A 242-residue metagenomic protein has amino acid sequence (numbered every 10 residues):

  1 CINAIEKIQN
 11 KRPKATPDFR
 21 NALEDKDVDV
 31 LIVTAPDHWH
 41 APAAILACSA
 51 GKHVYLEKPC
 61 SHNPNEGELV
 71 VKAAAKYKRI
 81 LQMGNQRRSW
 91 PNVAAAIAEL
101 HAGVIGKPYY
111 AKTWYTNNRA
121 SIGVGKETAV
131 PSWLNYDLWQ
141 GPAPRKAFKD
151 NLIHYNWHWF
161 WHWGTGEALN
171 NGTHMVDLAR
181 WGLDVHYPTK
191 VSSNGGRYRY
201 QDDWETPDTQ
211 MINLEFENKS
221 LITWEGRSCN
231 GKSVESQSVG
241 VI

Functional and structural regions predicted by a protein language model:
C1-L56, N65-I80: N-terminal glycine-/serine-/threonine-rich beta1-alpha1-beta2 phosphate-ribose binding loop of Rossmann-like
K7-N10, T34-H38, S61-N65, G84-R87 (+3 more regions): Alpha-helix capping and helix-loop boundary segments enriched in small/acidic/polar residues
K11, D27, V104-K107, Y187: Short loop/turn motifs at secondary-structure junctions
K14-T16, Q82, S192, T223: General small-molecule cofactor/ligand-binding pocket signal
K26, I32-A35, L100, Y115 (+1 more regions): Sec/Tat-exported extracytoplasmic proteins
A41, I45, E68, W90-A94 (+2 more regions): A structural signal for well-ordered alpha-helical segments within the folded catalytic domains of diverse enzymes
H53-Y55, C60-Q140: A contiguous active-site-proximal alpha/beta segment in oxidoreductase catalytic domains
A95, K107, K112, N118-T165 (+1 more regions): Contiguous beta-strand/loop segments that form the cofactor/metal-binding neighborhood of enzyme cores
